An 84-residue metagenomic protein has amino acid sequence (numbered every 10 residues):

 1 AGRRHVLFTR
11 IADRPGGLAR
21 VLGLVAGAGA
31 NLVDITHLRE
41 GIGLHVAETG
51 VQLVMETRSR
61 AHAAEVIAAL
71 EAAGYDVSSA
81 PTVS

Functional and structural regions predicted by a protein language model:
A1-S84: A conserved regulatory-domain signal marking ACT and ACT-like small-molecule sensing domains and adjacent regulatory
